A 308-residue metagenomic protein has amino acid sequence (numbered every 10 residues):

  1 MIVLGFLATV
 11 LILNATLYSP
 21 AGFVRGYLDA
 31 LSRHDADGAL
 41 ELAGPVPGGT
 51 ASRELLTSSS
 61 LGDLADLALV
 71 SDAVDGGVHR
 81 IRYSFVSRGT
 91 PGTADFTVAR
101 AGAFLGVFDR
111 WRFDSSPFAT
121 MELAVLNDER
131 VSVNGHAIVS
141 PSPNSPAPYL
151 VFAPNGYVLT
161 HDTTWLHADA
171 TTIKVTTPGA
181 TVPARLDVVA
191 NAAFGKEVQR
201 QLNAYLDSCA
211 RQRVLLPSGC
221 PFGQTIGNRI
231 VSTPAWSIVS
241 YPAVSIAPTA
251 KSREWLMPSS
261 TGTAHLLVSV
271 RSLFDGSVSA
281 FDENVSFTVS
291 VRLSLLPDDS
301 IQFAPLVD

Functional and structural regions predicted by a protein language model:
M1-N14: Hydrophobic membrane-insertion alpha-helices, especially the h-region of bacterial N-terminal signal peptides
N14-S60, V189-N228: Core segments of small alpha/beta cavity-forming domains
A36-G92, G219-T249: Short solvent-exposed beta->alpha transition segments
A73, R88, F113, E254-L256: Generic marker of residues within folded, mature protein domains
G76-R80, T120, T263: A generic structural signal for beta-strand entry/edge sites
S84-V175, S286-D308: Short beta-strand edge/turn micro-motifs at domain boundaries
T164-F194: Structured interaction patches on ligand/partner-binding surfaces of diverse proteins
R185, A192-D308: Extracytoplasmic/luminal low-complexity segments enriched in Pro/Gly and acidic/polar residues that act as flexible
